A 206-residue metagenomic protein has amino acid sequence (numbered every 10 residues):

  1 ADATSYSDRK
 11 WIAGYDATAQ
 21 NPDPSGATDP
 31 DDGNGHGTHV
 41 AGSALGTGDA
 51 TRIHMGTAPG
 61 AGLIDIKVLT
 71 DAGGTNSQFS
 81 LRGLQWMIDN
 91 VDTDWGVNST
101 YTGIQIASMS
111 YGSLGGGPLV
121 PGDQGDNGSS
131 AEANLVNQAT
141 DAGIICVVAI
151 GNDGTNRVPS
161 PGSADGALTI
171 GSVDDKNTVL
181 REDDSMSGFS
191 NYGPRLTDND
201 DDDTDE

Functional and structural regions predicted by a protein language model:
A1-F79, V97-Q105, G116-P118, D141-G143 (+4 more regions): Subtilisin-like serine protease catalytic core
A27-T28, A50-T51, D94-W95, E132-N134 (+1 more regions): A generic local structural motif
G46-I53, W86-T93, N152: Conserved helix-loop functional segments at active or binding sites
Q78-I88: Amphipathic, non-transmembrane alpha-helical secondary structure
M87-D126, A149: Short acidic, glycine-rich surface-loop motifs adjacent to enzyme active sites
G112-D201: Substrate-binding/specificity loop regions of serine endopeptidase catalytic domains, predominantly subtilases
